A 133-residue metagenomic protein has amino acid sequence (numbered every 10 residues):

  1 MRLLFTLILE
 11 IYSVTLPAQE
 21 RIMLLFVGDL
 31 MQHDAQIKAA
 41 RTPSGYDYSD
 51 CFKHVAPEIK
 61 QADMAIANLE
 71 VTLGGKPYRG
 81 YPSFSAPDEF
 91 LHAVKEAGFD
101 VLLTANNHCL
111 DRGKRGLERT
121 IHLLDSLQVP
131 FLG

Functional and structural regions predicted by a protein language model:
F5-P17: Hydrophobic h-region of N-terminal signal peptides that target proteins for export in Gram-negative bacteria
A18-G133: Acidic, metal/ion-coordinating pockets
